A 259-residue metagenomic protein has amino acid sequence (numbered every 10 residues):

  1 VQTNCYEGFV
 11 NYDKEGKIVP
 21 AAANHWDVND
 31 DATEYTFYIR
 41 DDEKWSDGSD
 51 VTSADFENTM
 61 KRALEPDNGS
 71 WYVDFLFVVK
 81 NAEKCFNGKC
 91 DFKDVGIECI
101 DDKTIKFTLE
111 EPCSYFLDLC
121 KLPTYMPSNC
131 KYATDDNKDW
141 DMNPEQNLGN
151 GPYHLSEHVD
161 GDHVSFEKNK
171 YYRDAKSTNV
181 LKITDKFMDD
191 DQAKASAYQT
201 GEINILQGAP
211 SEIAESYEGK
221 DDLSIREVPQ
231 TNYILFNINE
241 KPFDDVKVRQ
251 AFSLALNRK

Functional and structural regions predicted by a protein language model:
V1-D30, L148-G149: N-terminal lobe/hinge region of extracytoplasmic solute-binding protein
N24-Y72, K106, P242: Aromatic- and charge-enriched surface segment that lines or borders ligand/interaction sites
G48-D50, D55, Q192-E202, E218-G219 (+1 more regions): Short helices/loops that flank or line small-molecule/ion binding pockets
T52-T59, T104-K106, G151-P152, V180-K182 (+2 more regions): Alpha-helical secondary-structure segments
E57, W71-K131: Surface-exposed binding/hinge segments that line and control ligand-binding clefts or catalytic entry sites
F92, T108-T178: Gly/Pro-rich hinge or "lid" segments in bacterial periplasmic/extracellular proteins
N137-P144, Y171-S216: Ligand-site clamp/hinge motif
A214-R226: Ligand-binding "clamshell"
